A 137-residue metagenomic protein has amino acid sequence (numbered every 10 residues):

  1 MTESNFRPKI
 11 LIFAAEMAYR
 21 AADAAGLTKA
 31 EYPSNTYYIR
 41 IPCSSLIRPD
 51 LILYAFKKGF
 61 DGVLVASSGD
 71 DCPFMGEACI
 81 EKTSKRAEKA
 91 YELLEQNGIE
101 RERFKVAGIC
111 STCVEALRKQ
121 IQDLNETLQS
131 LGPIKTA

Functional and structural regions predicted by a protein language model:
M1-A137: Iron-sulfur-associated redox domains of electron-transfer enzymes in respiratory and anaerobic energy metabolism
